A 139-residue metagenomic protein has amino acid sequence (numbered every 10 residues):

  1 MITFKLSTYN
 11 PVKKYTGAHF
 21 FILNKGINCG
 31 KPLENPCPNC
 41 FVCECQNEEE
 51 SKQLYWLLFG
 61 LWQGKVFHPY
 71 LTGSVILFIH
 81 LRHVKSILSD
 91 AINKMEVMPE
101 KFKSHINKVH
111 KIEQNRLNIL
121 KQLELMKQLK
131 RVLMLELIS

Functional and structural regions predicted by a protein language model:
M1-K14: Sequence-specific dsDNA recognition surfaces
P11-V12, S51, M95-V97: A short acidic, often aromatic-flanked loop/helix-cap motif at beta-alpha or helix-coil junctions that lines enzyme
K14-Y15, K31: Domain-scale macromolecular recognition modules
G17-H19: Short coil-to-beta transition motif at edge beta-strands of beta-rich domains
N24-I76: A short beta-sheet element
N39-V42, V75-I79, L88, M126 (+1 more regions): Short, surface-exposed, charged/polar-biased interaction segments
L61-S104, L137: Glycine-anchored helix-breaking recognition loops at helix->coil/strand junctions
M95-S139: Amphipathic alpha-helical coiled-coil/heptad-repeat segments
